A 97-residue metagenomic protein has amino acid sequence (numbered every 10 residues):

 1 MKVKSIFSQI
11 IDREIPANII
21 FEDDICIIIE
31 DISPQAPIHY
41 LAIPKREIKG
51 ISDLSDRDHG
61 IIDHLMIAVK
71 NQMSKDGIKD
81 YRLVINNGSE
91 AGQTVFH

Functional and structural regions predicted by a protein language model:
M1-H97: HIT superfamily nucleotide-processing domains
